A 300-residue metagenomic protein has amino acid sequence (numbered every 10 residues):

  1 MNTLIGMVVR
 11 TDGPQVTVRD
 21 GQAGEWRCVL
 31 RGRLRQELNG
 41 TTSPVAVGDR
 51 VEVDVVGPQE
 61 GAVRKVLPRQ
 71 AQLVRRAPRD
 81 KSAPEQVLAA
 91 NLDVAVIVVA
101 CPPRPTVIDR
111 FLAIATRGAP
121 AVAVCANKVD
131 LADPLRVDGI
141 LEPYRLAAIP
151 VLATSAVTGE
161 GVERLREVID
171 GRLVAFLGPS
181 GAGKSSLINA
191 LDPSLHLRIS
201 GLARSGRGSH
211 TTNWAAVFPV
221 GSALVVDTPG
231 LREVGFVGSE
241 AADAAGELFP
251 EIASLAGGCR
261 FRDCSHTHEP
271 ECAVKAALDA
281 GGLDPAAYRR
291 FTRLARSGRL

Functional and structural regions predicted by a protein language model:
N2, P14, R33, N39-G57 (+5 more regions): Helix-rich effector regions associated with P-loop NTPase G domains
G6-V8, V63: Conserved hydrophobic positions within beta-strands
V16-D20, C28, V53: SH3/SH3-like beta-barrel fold
G24-R33: A short macromolecule-binding patch
V55-G61, C101-P103: Short, charged beta-turn/beta-strand-edge "cap" motif at the junction between a beta-strand and an adjacent loop
P84-A147: Phosphate-binding glycine-rich loops and their immediate beta-loop-alpha structural context
L131-A182: Canonical P-loop GTPase G-domain recognition
S185, A190: Walker A/P-loop
